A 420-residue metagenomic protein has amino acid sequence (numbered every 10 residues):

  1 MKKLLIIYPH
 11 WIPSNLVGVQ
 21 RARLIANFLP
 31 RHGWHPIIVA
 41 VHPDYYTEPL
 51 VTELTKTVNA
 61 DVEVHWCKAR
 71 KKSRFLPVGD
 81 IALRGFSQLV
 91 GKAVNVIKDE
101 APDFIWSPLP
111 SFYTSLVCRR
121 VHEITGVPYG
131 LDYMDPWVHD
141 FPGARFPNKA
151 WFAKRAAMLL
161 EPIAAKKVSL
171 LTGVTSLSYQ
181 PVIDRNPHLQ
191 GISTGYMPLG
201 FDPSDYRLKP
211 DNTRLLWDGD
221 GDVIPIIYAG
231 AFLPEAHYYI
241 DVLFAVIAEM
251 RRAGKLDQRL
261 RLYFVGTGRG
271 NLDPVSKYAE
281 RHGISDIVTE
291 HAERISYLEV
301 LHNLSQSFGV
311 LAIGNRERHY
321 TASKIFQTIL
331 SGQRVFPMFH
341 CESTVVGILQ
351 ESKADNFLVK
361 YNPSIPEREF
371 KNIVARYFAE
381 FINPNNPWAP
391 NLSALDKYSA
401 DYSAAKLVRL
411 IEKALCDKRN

Functional and structural regions predicted by a protein language model:
M1-K68, A404, E412, C416-N420: N-terminal subdomain of nucleotide-sugar transferases
L5, W217-H237, F244-A245, S403: Conserved donor-binding/catalytic core segment of Leloir-type glycosyltransferases
P9, R70-P77, D99-E100, T125-P162: Acceptor-binding helix/loop patch of EC 2.4 sugar-transfer enzymes, predominantly nucleotide-sugar-dependent
Y113-L116, R120-I124, W151-L171: Membrane-proximal helix-turn-helix segments that form the acceptor-binding/catalytic region of lipid-linked
S169, H302-H319: Acidic donor-binding loop of glycosyltransferase active sites
L177, G200: Carbohydrate-associated surface elements
R259, Y263-G268, L272-E299: Nucleotide-activated donor-binding/catalytic signature segment of Leloir-type glycosyltransferases, i.e., the conserved
Y361-A375, A379-K413: A charged, aromatic-enriched C-terminal amphipathic alpha-helix characteristic of glycosyltransferases across folds
